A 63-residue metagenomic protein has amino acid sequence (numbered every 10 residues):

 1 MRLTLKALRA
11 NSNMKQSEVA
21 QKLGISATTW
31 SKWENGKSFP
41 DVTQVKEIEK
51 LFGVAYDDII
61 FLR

Functional and structural regions predicted by a protein language model:
R2, I60-R63: Short hydrophobic/aromatic patches at helix-to-coil boundaries
L3-K22: Short basic helix-loop element that most often maps to the first helix and adjoining turn of HTH DNA-binding modules
L5, V19-A20, W30-W33, I59: Conserved hydrophobic/aromatic packing and binding residues within compact polymer-binding modules
L8, V42-T43: Short, Lys/Arg-enriched C-terminal cap helix and immediately downstream tail that follows
G24-P40: Recognition helix of helix-turn-helix/homeodomain-like DNA-binding domains that insert into the DNA major groove
T43-D58: DNA major-groove recognition helix of helix-turn-helix/homeodomain DNA-binding modules
